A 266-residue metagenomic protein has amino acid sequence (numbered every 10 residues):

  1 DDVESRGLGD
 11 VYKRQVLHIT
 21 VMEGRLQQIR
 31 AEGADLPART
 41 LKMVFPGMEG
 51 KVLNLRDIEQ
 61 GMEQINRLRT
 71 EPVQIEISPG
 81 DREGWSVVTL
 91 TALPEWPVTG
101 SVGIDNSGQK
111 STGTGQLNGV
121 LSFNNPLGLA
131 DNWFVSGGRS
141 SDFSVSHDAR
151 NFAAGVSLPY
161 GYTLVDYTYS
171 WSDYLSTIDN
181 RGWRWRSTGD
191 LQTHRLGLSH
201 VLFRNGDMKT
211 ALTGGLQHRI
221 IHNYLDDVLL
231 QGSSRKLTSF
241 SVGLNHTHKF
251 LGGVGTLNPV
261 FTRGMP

Functional and structural regions predicted by a protein language model:
D2-Y12: Single conserved hydrophobic/aromatic residue that forms the stacking wall/gate of nucleotide- or nucleobase-binding
R6, T70-P72, A130-N132, D207-A211 (+1 more regions): Short secondary-structure junction motifs
D10, G80-D81, S172: Positions that flank functional sites
K13, D81-W85, L216: Acidic/histidine-enriched alpha-helical segments
K13-I19, S86-L90: Short glycine/threonine-rich beta-strand-turn micro-motifs
M22-E23: A short linear beta-strand->loop->alpha-helix hinge motif most characteristic of winged-helix/helix-turn-helix
Q27-T168, R204: Outer-membrane beta-barrel initiation region
P159, L164-P266: Transmembrane beta-strand segments of outer-membrane beta-barrel domains in Gram-negative and organellar OMPs
